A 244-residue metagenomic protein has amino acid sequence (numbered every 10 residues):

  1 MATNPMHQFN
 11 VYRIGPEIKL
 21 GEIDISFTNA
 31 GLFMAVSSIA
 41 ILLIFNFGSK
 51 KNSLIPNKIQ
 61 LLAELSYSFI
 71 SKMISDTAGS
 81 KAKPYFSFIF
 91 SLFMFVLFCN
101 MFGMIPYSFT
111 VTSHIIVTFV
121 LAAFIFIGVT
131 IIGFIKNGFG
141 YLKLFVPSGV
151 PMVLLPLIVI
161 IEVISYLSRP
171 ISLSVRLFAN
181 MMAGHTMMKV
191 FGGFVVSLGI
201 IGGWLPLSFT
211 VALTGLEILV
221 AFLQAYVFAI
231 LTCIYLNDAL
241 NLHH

Functional and structural regions predicted by a protein language model:
M1-H244: Selective transmembrane helix interface/packing segments
